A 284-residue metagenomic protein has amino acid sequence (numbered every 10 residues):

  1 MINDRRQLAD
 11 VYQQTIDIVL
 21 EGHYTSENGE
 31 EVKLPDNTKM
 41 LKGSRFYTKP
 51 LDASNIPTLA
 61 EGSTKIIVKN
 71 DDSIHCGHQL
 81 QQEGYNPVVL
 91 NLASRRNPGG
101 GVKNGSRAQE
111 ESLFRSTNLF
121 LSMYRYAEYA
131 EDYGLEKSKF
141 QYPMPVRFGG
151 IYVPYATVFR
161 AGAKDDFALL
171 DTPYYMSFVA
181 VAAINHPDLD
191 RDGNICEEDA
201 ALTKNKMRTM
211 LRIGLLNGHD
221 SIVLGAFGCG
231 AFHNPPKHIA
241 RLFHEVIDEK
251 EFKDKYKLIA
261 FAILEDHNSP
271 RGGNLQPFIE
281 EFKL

Functional and structural regions predicted by a protein language model:
M1-I222, A226-L284: Macrodomain-like recognition of ADP-ribose-binding/processing modules
